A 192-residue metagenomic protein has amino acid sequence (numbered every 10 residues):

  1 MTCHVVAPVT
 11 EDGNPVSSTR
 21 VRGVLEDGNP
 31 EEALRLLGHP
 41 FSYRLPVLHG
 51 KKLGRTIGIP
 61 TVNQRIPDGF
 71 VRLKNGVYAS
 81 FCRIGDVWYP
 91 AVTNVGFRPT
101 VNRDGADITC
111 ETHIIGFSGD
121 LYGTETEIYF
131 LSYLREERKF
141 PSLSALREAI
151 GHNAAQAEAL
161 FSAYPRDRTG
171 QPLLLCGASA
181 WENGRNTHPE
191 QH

Functional and structural regions predicted by a protein language model:
M1, H39, S80: Short glycine/serine/threonine/alanine-rich loop segments
M1, V16, D27-G28, F140-P141 (+1 more regions): Short coil/turn linker and secondary-structure boundary residues
T2-H4, E127: Conserved beta-strand segments of alpha/beta enzyme cores
C3, F41-Y43, R168: Residue-level detector of short coil/turn "hinge" positions at structural boundaries
V6-A7, P67: Thr-Gly-centered strand-to-loop micro-motif
A7-V9, S132: Residues at the C-termini of beta-strands that transition into short coil/loop
V9, N14-Q64: Anionic-ligand-binding alpha/beta catalytic cores of soluble enzymes and soluble regulatory domains that recognize
G50-H192: Phosphate/ribose-recognition catalytic cores of enzymes acting on nucleotide-derived substrates
